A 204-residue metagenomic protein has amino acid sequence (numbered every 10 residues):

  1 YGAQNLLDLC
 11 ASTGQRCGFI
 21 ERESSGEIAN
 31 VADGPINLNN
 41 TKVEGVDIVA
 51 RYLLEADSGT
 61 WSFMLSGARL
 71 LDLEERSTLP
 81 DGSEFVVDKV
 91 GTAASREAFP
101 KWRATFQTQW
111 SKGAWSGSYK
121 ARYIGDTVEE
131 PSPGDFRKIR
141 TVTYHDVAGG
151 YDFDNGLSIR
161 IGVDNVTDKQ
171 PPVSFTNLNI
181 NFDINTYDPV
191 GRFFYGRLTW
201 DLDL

Functional and structural regions predicted by a protein language model:
Y1-P131: Gram-negative outer-membrane beta-barrel transporters
T41, S111, V142, D152-D154 (+1 more regions): A short, compositionally biased micro-patch
E44-I48, W102-F106, T143-G149, R192-L198: Hydrophobic, lipid-facing positions within transmembrane beta-strands of outer-membrane proteins
T60-S62, T143, S158: Ser/Thr- (and often Asn-) enriched beta-sheet segments in non-cytosolic proteins
L71-D72, A121-E129, Y151-L204: C-terminal beta-signal and adjacent terminal beta-strands/loops of Gram-negative outer-membrane beta-barrel proteins
E130-P133, V142-D146: Short, local alpha-helical segments
D135-R137, G150-Y151: Hydrophobic alpha-helical bundle architecture
